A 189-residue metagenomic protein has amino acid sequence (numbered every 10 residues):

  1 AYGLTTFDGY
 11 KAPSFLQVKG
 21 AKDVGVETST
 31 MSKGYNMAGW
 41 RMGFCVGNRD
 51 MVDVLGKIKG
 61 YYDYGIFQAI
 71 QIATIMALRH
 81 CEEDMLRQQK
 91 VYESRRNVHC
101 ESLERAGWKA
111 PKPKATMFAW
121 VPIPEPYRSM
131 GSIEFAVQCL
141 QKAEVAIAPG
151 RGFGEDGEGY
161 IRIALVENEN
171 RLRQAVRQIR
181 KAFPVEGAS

Functional and structural regions predicted by a protein language model:
A1-S189: PLP-dependent class I/II
